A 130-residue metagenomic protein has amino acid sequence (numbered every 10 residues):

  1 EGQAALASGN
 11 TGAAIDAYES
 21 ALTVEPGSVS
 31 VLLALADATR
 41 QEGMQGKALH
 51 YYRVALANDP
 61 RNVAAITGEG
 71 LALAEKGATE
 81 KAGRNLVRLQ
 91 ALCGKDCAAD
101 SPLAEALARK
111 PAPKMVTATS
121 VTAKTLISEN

Functional and structural regions predicted by a protein language model:
L6-A7, A36, R40, A57 (+1 more regions): Position-specific recognition of the canonical hydrophobic site in helix A of tetratricopeptide repeat
S20-A21, V54-A55, R88-L89: Canonical positions in the second alpha-helix
V24, N58-D59, A91-K95: Structural marker of alpha-solenoid helical repeat scaffolds
S28, N62, D96-C97: Residue-level recognition of tetratricopeptide repeat
A34-L35, G68, P102-A106: Canonical tetratricopeptide repeat
R84-N130: Terminal, low-structured helical/coil segments at or just beyond the last alpha-helical repeat
